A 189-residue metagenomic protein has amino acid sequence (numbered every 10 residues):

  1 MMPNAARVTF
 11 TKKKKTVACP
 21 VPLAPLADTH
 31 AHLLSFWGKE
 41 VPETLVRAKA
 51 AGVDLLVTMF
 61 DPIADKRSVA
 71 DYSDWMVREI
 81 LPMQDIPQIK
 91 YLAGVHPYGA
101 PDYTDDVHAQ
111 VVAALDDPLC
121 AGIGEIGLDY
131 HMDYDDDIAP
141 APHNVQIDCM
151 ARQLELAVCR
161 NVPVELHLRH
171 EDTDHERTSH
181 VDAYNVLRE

Functional and structural regions predicted by a protein language model:
M1-E189: Mid-domain alpha/beta scaffold segments of enzyme catalytic cores
